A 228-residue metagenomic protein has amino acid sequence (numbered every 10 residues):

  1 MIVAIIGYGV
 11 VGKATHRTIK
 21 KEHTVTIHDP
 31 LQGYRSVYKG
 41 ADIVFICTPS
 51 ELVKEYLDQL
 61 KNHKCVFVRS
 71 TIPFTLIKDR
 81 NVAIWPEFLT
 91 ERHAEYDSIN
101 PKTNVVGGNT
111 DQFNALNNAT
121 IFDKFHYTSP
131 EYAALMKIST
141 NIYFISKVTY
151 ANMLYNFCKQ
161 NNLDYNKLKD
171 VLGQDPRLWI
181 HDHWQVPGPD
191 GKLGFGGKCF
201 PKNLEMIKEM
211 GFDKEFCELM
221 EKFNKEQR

Functional and structural regions predicted by a protein language model:
M1-K39, I43: NAD(P)+-binding Rossmann beta1-loop-alpha1 motif at the extreme N-terminus of oxidoreductases
G9-V11, T71-T75, F144: Gly/Ser/Thr-rich loops at beta-strand to alpha-helix junctions that form or flank small-molecule/cofactor-binding
P30-C65: Rossmann-like NAD(P)-binding element
S36-Y38, Y96-I99, Q185-K192: Solvent-exposed alpha-helices and their adjacent loops that cap or buttress functional pockets in soluble metabolic
V53-Y56, V68-M136, I207: Rossmann-fold dinucleotide-binding core
V106-T110, T140, F144-V148, G197: Short-chain dehydrogenase/reductase
A134, T149-R228: Interdomain hinge/lid region at the active-site interface of Rossmann-like NAD(P)-dependent oxidoreductases
